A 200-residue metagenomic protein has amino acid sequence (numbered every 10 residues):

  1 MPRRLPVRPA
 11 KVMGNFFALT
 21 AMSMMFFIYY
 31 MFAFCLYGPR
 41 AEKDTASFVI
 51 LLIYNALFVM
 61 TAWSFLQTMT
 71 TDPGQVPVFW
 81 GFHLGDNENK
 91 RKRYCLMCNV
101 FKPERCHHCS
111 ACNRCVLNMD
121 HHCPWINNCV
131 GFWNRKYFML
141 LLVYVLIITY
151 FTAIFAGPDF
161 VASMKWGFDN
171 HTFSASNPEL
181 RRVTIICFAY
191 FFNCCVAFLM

Functional and structural regions predicted by a protein language model:
M1-M200: Intracellular leaflet-associated regions of eukaryotic membrane-associated proteins
